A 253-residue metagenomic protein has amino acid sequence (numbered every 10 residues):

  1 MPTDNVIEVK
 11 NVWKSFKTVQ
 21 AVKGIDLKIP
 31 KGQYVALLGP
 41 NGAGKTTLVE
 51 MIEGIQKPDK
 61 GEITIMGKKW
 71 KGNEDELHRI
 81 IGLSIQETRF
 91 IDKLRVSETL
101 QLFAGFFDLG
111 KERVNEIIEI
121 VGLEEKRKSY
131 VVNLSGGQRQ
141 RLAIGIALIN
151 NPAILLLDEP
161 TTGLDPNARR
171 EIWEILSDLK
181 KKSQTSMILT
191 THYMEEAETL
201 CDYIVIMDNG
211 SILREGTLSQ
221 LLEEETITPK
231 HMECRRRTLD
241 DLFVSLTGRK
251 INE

Functional and structural regions predicted by a protein language model:
E53: Helix-to-loop junction immediately C-terminal to a conserved catalytic motif
G61-G72, E76-L77: Conserved ABC transporter NBD signature motif
Q101, G105, K111-K126: Conserved ABC ATPase "signature" region
Y130-L134: Conserved ABC ATPase signature
L155-E159: Catalytic Walker B motif of ABC-type/P-loop ATPase nucleotide-binding domains
E215-G216: ABC ATPase "signature
